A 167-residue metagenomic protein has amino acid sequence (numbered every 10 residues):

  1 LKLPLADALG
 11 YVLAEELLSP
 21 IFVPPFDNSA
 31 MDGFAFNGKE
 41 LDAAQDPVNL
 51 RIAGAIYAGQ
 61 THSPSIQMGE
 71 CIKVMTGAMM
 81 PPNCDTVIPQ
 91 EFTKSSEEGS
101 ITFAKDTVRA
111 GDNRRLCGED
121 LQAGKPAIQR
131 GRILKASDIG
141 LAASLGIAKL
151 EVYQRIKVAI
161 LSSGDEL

Functional and structural regions predicted by a protein language model:
L1-Q45, K73, G99, L116: Short, low-complexity N-terminal leaders and the immediately following helix N-cap/first helix
F34-L167: Short, glycine/charged-enriched hinge/interface segments at domain edges or termini
